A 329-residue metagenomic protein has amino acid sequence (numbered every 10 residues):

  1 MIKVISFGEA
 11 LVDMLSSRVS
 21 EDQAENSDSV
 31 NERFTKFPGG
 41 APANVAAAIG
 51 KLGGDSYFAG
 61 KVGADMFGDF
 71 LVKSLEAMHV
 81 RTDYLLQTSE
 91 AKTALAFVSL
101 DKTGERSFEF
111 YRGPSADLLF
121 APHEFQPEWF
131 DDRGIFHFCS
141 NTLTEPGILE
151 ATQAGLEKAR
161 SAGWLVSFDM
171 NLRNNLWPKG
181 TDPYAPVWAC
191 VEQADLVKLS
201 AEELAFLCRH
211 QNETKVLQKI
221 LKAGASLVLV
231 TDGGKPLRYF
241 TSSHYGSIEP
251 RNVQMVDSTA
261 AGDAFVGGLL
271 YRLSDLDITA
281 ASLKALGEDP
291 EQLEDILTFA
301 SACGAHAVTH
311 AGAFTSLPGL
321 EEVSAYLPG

Functional and structural regions predicted by a protein language model:
M1-I5, E157, Q211-G329: Conserved phosphate-binding/catalytic region of the ribokinase-like
M1-R81: Glycine-rich phosphate/adenosyl-contacting loop at the front of the ribokinase-like
G8, V12, F168-M170, V230 (+1 more regions): Active-site flanking residues adjacent to catalytic metal/cofactor-binding acidic residues
M14-L15, E109, P146, L207 (+3 more regions): Residues that scaffold the ATP/ADP-binding catalytic core of kinase and kinase-like folds
I49, S200, G262: Short, conserved phosphate/pyrophosphate- and ester-handling motifs at nucleotide-, phospho-/glycolipid
D55-F138, A325-G329: Conserved N-terminal subdomain of the carbohydrate kinase-like
P114-H123, L176-D182, H210, A285-L286: Short gly/ser/thr-rich secondary-structure transition/capping motifs
I135, N141-K219, A225-L227, K235-L237: Conserved beta-alpha-beta core of the PfkB/ribokinase-like small-molecule kinase fold
